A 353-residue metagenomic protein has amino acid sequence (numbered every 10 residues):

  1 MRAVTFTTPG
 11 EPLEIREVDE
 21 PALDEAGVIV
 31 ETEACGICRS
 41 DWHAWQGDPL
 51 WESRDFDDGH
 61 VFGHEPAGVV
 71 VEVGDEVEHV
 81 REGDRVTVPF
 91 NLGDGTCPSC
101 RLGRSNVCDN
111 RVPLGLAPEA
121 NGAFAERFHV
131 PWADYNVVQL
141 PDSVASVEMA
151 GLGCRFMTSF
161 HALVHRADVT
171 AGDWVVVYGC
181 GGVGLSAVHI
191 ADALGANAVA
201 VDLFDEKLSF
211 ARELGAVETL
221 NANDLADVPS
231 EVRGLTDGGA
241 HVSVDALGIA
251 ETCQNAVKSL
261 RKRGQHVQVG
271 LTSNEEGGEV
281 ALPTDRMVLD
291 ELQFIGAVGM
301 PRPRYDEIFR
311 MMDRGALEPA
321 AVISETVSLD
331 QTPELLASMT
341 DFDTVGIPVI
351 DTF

Functional and structural regions predicted by a protein language model:
M1, E31, Q254-V257, P301-F353: C-terminal hydrophobic helical "lid"/dimerization subdomain of Rossmann-like NAD(P)H-dependent oxidoreductases
R2, E14-D19, E31, A67-V69 (+1 more regions): Residues located in well-ordered beta-strands
P21-C35, L50-P98, P141-V144: Glycine-rich beta-strand-centered segment in the early N-terminal region that forms part of a ligand/cofactor-binding
H64, D94-Y178: NAD(P)H dinucleotide-binding glycine-rich loop of Rossmann-like/cofactor-binding domains, especially the beta1-alpha1
V86, D142-L225, S230: Mid-domain Rossmann-like dinucleotide-binding core that forms the NAD(H)/NADP(H) cofactor-binding site
A167, S209, L214-Q293: Glycine-rich cofactor phosphate-binding loops and adjacent beta1-alpha1 units of small-molecule cofactor enzyme domains
T170, V175, D202, D237 (+6 more regions): C-terminal capping/lid region of NAD(P)-dependent oxidoreductase domains
P229, R233, D237, N274-E325 (+1 more regions): C-terminal substrate-binding/catalytic core of Rossmann-like NAD(P)-dependent dehydrogenases/reductases
